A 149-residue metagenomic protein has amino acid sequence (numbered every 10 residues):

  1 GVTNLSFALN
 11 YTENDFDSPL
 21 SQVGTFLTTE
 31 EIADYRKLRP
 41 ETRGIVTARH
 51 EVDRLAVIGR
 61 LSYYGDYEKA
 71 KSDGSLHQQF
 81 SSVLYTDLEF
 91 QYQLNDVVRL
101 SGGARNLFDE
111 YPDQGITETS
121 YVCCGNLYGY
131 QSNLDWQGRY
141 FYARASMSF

Functional and structural regions predicted by a protein language model:
G1-K71: Gram-negative outer-membrane beta-barrel transporters
L20-E30, Y64-G65, G74-Q79, D113-N126: Flexible, surface-exposed loop regions and adjacent strand-edge segments of Gram-negative outer-membrane beta-barrel
E31-K37, S75-Q79, Y130-L134: Outer-membrane beta-barrel domain signature
P40-G44, S82-T86, Q137-F141: Residues that define the transmembrane beta-barrel architecture of outer-membrane proteins
G44-H50, T86-F90, A143-A145: Feature captures outer-membrane beta-barrel proteins of Gram-negative bacteria and organelles
L61, A70-E89: Generic long, charged, amphipathic alpha-helical segments
Y63-K69, Q91-F149: C-terminal beta-signal and adjacent terminal beta-strands/loops of Gram-negative outer-membrane beta-barrel proteins
